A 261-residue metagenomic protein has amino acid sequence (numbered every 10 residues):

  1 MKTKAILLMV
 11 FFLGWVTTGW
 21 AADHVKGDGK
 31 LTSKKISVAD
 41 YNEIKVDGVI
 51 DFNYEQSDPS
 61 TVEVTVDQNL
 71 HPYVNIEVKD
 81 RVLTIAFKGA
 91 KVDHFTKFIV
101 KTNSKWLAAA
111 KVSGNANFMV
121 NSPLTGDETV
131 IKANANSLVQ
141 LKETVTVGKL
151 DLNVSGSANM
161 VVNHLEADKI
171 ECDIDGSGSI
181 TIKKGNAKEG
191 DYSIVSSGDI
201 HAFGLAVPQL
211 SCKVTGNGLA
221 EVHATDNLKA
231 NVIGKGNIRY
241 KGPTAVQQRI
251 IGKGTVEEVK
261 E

Functional and structural regions predicted by a protein language model:
M1-E261: Intrinsically disordered, low-complexity terminal regions
